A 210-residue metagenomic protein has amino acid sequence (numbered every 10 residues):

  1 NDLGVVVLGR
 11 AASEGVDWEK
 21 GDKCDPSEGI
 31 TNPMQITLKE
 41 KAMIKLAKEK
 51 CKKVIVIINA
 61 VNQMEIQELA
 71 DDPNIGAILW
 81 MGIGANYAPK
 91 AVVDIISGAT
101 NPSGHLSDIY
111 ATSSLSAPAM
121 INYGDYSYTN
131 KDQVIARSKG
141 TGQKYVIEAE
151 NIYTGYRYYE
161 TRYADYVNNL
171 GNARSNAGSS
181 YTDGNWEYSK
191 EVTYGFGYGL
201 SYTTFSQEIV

Functional and structural regions predicted by a protein language model:
N1-V210: C-terminal non-catalytic regions of proteins with extracellular/luminal or membrane-system context
